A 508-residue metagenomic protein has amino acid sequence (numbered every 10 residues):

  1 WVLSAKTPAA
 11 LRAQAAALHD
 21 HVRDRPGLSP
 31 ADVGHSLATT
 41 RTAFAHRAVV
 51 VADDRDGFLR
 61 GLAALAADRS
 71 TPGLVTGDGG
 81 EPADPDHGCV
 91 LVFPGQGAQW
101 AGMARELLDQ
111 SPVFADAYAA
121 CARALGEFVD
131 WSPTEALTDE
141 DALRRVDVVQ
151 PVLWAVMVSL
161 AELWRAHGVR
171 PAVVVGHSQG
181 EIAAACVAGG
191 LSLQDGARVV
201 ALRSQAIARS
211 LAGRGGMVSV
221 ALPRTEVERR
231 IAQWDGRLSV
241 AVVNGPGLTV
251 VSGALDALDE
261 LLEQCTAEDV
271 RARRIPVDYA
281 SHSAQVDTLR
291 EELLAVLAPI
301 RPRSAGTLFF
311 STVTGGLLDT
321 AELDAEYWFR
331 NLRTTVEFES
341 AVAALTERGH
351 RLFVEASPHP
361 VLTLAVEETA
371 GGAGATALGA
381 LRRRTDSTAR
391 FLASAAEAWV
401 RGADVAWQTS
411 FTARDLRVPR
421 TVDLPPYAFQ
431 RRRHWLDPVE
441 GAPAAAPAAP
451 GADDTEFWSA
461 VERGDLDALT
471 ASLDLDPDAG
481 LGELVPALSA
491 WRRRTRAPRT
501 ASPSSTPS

Functional and structural regions predicted by a protein language model:
W1-C89, R105, L211-V218, R224-E226 (+3 more regions): Flexible catalytic loop/linker elements that gate and position reactive groups at enzyme active sites
A17, G61, A117-A120, A124 (+6 more regions): Generic recognition of well-ordered alpha-helical segments
L28-A31, A119-A142: N-terminal structural subdomain of ketosynthase/condensing enzymes
D53, G80-E81, C121, V152-V174 (+2 more regions): Flexible, low-complexity segments
R60-G61, D116, A136-A356, P360-L362: Acyltransferase
T71, V129-D139, D404-F411: Active-site-adjacent bridging/hinge elements
P85-D116, A120-C121: Short, surface-exposed "cap/lid" segments of acyl-processing enzymes
R105-V113, A188-R198, E368-G374: A glycine- and small-aliphatic-rich helix-loop capping segment at beta-alpha/alpha-beta transitions that lines
